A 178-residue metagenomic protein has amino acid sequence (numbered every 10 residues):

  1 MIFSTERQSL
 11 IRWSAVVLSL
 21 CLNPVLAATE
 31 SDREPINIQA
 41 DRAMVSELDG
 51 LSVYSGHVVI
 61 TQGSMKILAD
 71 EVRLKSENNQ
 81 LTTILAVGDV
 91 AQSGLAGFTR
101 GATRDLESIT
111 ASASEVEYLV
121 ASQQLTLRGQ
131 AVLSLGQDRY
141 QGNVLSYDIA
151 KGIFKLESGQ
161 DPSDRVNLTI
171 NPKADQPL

Functional and structural regions predicted by a protein language model:
M1-L178: Mature-chain termini and adjacent capping regions
